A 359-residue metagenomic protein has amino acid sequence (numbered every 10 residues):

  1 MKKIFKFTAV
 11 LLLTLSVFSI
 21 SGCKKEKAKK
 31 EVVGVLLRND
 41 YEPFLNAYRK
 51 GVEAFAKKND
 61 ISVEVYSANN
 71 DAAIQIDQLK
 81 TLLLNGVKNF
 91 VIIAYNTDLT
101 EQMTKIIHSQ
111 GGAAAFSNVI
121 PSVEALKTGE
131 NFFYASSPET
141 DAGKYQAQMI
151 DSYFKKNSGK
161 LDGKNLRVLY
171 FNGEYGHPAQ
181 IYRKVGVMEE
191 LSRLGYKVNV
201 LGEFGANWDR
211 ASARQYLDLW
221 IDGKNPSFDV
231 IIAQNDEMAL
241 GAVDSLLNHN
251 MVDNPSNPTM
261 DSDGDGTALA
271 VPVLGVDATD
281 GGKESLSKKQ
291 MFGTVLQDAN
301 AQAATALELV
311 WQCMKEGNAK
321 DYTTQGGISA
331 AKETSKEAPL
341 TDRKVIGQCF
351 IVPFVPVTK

Functional and structural regions predicted by a protein language model:
M1-V32, K57, S62, K105-Q110: Short, low-complexity disordered leader/linker segments with a strong preference for bacterial N-terminal type II
V32-G51, F55, N59, E64-D77 (+6 more regions): Extracytoplasmic "Venus flytrap"
G34-V35, G86-A94, A113-S117, Y170 (+3 more regions): Periplasmic-binding protein-like
F44-N59, A142-Q146, P178-K197, S212 (+2 more regions): Short, solvent-exposed amphipathic alpha-helices that sit in or adjacent to ligand/effector-binding or catalytic
Q75, Y134-L166, Y182, A213-R214 (+2 more regions): Hydrophobic alpha-helical segments within soluble ligand-binding/sensing domains
A94-S109, V187, L201-G202, A206-E284: Hydrophobic alpha-helical
M103-D141, R167, D280-S287, M291-F292: Flexible loop/hinge segments that line or gate small-molecule binding clefts
R167, F171-Y175, A301-K359: Hinge/cleft segment of the Venus flytrap/periplasmic-binding protein
